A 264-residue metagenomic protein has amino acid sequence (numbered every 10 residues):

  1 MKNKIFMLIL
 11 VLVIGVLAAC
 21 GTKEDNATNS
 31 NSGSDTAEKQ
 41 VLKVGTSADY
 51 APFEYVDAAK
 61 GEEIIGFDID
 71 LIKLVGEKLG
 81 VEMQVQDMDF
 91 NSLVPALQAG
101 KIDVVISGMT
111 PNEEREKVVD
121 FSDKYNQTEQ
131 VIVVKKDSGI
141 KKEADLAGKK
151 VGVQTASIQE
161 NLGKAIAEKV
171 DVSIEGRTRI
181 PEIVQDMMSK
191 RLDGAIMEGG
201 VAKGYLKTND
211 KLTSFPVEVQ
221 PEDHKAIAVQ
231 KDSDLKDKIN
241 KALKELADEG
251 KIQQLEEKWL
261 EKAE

Functional and structural regions predicted by a protein language model:
V16-A19: C-terminal motif of bacterial Sec signal peptides marking the signal peptidase cleavage site
G21, I69-K78, S157, A226-E264: Extended ligand-binding regions for polar small-molecule ligands
T22-S34, N161-E175, D210-V219, K244-E264: Ligand-binding clefts/hinges and TM-proximal coupling segments of bilobed small-molecule sensing domains
T36-G108: Extracytoplasmic small-molecule ligand-binding "clamshell" domains of the periplasmic binding protein/Venus flytrap
A48, Q127-V134, K203-K244, K262-E264: Periplasmic-binding protein-like
I69, E82-D145, E218: Acidic, polar ligand-binding/catalytic clefts
E77-K78, N91-V104, V118, A144-D145 (+3 more regions): Short helices/loops that flank or line small-molecule/ion binding pockets
M109-K117, L162-A165, D186-S189, D193-P221: A ligand-binding cleft/hinge motif common to bilobed small-molecule-binding domains
